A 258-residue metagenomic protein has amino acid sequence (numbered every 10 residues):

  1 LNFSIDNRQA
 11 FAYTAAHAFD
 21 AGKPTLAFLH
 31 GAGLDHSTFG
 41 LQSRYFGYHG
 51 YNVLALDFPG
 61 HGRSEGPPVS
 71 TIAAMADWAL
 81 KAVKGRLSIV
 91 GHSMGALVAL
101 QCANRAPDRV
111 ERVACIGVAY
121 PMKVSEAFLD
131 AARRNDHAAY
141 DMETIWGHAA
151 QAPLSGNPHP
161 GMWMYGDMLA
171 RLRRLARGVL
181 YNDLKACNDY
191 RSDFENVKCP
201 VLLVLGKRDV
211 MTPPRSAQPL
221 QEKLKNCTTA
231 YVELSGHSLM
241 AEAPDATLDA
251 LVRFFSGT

Functional and structural regions predicted by a protein language model:
F3-F11, G40-Y48, N52-M94, D249: Active-site loop/oxyanion-hole signature of alpha/beta-hydrolase fold enzymes
G22-G31: Short beta-strand element of the alpha/beta-hydrolase
G31-L34, S93: Active-site glycine-rich loops that stabilize anionic/oxyanionic intermediates across multiple enzyme folds
L97-E143: Flexible "cap/lid" loop of the alpha/beta hydrolase fold
A131-K198: Conserved alpha/beta-hydrolase catalytic His-Asp/Glu region
V197, L203-L205, D209: Short beta-strand/loop motif that positions the catalytic acidic residue of the alpha/beta-hydrolase fold
V210-S216: Conserved alpha/beta-hydrolase "acid-adjacent" motif
C227-T258: Catalytic active-site module of serine/aspartate enzymes centered on a nucleophile-bearing elbow/loop
